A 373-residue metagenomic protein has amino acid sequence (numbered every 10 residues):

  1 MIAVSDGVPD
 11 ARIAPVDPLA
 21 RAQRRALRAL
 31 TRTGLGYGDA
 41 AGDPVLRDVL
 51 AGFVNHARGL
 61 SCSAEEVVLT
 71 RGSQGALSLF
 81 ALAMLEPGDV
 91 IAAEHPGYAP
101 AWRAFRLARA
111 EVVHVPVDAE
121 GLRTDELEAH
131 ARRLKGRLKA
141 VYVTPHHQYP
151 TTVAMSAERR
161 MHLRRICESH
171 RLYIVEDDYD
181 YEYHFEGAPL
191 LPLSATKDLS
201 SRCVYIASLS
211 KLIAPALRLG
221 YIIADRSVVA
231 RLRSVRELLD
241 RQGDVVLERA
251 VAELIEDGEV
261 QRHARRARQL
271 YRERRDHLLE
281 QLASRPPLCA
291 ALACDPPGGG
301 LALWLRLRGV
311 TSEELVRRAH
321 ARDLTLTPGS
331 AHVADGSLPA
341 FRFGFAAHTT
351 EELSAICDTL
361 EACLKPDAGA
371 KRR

Functional and structural regions predicted by a protein language model:
M1-A41, G52, A321-T325: N-terminal "arm"/small-domain region of PLP-dependent enzymes with the aminotransferase-like
L19, L199, V204-Q269: Conserved core segment of the aminotransferase class I/II
Q23, R28-H170, V175, E182-S200 (+4 more regions): Conserved core of the PLP fold type I
Q74-G75, P189, G299, D335-A340: A short, glycine/Asx- and small/polar-enriched loop/turn that sits immediately N-terminal to a beta-strand
I223, W304-R306, G344-A346: Short hydrophobic/aromatic beta-strand micro-patches that form the beta-sheet surface supporting nucleotide- or nucleic
A252, R268-L279, A291-R306, L315: Conserved glycine-rich beta-strand-loop-beta hairpin in the small C-terminal domain of fold type I
R308-S312, T349-T350: Helix N-cap motif at beta-to-alpha junctions
A321, D335-R373: PLP-dependent enzyme catalytic core of the Aspartate aminotransferase-like
